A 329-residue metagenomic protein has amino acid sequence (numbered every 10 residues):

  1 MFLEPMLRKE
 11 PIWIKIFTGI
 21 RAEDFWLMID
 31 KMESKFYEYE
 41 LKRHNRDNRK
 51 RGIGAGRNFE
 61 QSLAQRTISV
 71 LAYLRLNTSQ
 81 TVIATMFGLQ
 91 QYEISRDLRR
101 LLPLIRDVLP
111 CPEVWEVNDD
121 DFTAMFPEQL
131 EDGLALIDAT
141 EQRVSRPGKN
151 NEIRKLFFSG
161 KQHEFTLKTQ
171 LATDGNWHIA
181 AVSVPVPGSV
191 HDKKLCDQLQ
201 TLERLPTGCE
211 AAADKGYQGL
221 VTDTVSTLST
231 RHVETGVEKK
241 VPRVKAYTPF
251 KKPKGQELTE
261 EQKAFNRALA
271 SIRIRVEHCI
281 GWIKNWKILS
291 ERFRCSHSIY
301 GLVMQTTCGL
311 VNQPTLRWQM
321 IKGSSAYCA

Functional and structural regions predicted by a protein language model:
M1-N58, Q319-M320, Y327-C328: Charged, often Cys/His-bearing segments associated with DNA-binding zinc-finger transcription factors
F17, N58-Q61, A72, F87-Q90: Short secondary-structure transition/capping motifs
R21, S62, L258-E260: Ser/Thr-centered flexible coil motifs
W26, T67, G301-M304: Non-catalytic, well-ordered alpha-helical scaffold segments
S62-L76: Short, amphipathic alpha-helical "recognition" segments used to contact nucleic acids or chromatin
Y73, V82-A329: Short, well-ordered secondary-structure "scaffold" segments embedded in the functional core of diverse domains
